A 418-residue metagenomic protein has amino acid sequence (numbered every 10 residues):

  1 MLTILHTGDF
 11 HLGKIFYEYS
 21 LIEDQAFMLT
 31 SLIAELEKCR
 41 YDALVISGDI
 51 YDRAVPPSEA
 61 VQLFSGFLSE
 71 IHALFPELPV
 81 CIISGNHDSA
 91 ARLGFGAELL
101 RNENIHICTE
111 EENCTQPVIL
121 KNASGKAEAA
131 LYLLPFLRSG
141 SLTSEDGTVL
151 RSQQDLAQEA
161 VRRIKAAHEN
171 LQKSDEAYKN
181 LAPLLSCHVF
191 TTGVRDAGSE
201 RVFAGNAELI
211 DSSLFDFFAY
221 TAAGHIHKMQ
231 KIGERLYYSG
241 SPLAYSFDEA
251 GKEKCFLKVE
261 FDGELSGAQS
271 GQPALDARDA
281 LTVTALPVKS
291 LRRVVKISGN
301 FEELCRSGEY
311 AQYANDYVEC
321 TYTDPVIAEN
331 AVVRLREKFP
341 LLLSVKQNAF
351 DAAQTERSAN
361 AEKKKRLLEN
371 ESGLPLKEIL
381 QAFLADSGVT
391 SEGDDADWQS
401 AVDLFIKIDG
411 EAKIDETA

Functional and structural regions predicted by a protein language model:
M1-S69, P76-E77, K407: N-terminal active-site segment of His-dependent metallophosphoesterases
T7-G8, L44-G48, P79-N86, H106-E111 (+3 more regions): Active-site neighborhood of phospho(di)ester-bond hydrolases with catalytic His/Asp-centered motifs
H11, Y41-E59, P76-A91, V189-N206: Active-site neighborhood of divalent metal-dependent phosphoester/pyrophosphate hydrolases
Y17, I50-F67, S84-E103, T109 (+2 more regions): Metal-dependent catalytic neighborhoods of phosphoester/phosphodiester hydrolases
L63-F75, A207-F218: Catalytic-core regions built around general acid/base machinery
E103-A207: Conserved catalytic scaffold of divalent metal-dependent phosphoesterases
T191-G193, A197-L265: Conserved beta-sheet core of the metallophosphoesterase superfamily
F261-A418: Accessory, non-catalytic peripheral segments of nucleic-acid enzymes
